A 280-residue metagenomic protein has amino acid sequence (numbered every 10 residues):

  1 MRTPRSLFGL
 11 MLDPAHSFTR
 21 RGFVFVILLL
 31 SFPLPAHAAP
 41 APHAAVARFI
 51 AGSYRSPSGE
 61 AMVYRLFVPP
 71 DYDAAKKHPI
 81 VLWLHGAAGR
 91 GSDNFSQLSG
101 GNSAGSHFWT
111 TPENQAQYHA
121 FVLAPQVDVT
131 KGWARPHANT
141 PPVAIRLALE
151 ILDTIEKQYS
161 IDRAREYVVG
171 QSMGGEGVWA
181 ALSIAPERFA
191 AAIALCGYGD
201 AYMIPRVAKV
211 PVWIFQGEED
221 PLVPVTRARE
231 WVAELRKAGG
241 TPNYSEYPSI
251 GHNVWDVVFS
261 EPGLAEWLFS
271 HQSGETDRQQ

Functional and structural regions predicted by a protein language model:
L12, A36-I80, E150, V169 (+9 more regions): A domain-start/cap signature at the N-terminus of enzymes
D71-K76, K131-S172: Gly/Ser-rich "nucleophile elbow"/oxyanion-hole loop immediately N-terminal to the catalytic nucleophile in hydrolases
I80, A87-L149: Active-site machinery of serine-nucleophile hydrolases
L84-G86, Q216: The conserved beta1-alpha1 loop
E156-Q158, A164-A208: Primarily recognizes the serine-hydrolase "nucleophile elbow" in alpha/beta-hydrolase and SGNH/GDSL folds
I214-Q216, D220: Short beta-strand/loop motif that positions the catalytic acidic residue of the alpha/beta-hydrolase fold
L222-R227: Conserved alpha/beta-hydrolase "acid-adjacent" motif
Y244-V254: Histidine-bearing beta->alpha loop at or near hydrolase active sites
